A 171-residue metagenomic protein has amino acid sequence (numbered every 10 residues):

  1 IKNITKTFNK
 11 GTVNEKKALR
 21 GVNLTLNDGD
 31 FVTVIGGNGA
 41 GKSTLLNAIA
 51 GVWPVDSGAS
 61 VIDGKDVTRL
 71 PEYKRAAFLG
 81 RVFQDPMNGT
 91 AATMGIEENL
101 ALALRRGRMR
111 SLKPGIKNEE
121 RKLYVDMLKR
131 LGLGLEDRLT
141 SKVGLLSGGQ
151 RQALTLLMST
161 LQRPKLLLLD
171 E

Functional and structural regions predicted by a protein language model:
T12-K16, P54, D66-G80, N88 (+1 more regions): ABC ATPase NBD coupling module
I35-G37: The feature captures the beta-strand-to-loop junction immediately N-terminal to the Walker
A50: Helix-to-loop junction immediately C-terminal to a conserved catalytic motif
G58-D66: Conserved ABC transporter NBD signature motif
D85, T93-M109: Q-loop/switch helix immediately C-terminal to the Walker
L146, S159-T160: ABC ATPase signature
T160-K165, E171: A short, proline-enriched helix->beta-strand linker immediately N-terminal to the Walker B motif in ABC-type P-loop
